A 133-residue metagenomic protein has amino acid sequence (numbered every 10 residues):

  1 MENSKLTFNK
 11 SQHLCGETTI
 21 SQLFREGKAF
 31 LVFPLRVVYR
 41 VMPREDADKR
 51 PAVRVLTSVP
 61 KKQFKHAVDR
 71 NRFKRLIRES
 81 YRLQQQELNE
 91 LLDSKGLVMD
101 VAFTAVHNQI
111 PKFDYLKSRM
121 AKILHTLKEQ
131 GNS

Functional and structural regions predicted by a protein language model:
M1-S133: Positively charged, solvent-exposed patches that mediate nucleic-acid binding
